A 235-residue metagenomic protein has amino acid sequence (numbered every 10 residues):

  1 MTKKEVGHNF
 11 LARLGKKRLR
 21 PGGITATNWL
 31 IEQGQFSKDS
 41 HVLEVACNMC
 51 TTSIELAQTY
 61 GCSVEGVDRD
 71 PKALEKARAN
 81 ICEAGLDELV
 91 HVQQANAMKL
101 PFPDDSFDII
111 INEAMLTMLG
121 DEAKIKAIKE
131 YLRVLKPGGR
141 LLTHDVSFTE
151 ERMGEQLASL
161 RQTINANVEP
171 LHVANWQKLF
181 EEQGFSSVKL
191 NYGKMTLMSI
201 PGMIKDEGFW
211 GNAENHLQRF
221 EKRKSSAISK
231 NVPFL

Functional and structural regions predicted by a protein language model:
L14, V146-N167: Short, glycine-/aromatic-enriched active-site segment of Class I SAM-dependent methyltransferases
R20-K38: Conserved alpha-helix/loop element of class I SAM-dependent methyltransferases that forms part of the SAM/SAH-binding
L43, M49-K99: Class I SAM-dependent methyltransferase SAM/SAH-binding core
M98-I110: A short acidic, Gly/Pro-enriched loop at the edge of an enzyme's catalytic core that lines a small-molecule cofactor
I109-A123: A short SAM/SAH-binding and catalytic strip from SAM-dependent methyltransferases
I125-R140: A short glycine-rich, Lys/Arg-flanked "PGG" loop and its adjoining helix->strand segment in the class I
V168-Q183: Short alpha-helix
N191-L235: C-terminal helical/coil "lid" or tail adjacent to the Rossmann-like core of SAM-dependent
